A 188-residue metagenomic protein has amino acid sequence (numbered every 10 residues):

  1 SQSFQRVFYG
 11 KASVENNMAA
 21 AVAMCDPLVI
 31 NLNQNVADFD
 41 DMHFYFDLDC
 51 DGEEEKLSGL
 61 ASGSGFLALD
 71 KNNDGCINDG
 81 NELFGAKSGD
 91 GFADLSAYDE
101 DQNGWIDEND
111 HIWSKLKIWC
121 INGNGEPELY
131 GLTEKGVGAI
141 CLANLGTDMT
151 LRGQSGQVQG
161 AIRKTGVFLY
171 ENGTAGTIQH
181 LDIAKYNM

Functional and structural regions predicted by a protein language model:
S1-M188: Calcium-binding acidic motifs and repeat modules
